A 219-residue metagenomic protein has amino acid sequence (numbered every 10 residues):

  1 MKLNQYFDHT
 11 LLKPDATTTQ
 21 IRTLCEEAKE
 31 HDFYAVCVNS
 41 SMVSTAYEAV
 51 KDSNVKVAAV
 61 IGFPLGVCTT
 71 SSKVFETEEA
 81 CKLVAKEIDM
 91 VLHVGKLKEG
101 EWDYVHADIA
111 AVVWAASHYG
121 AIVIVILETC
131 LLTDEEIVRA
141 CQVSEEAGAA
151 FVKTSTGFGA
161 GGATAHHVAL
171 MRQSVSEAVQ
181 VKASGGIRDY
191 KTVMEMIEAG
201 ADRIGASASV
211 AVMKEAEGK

Functional and structural regions predicted by a protein language model:
M1-H31, A35, S41-E48, D52-V60 (+3 more regions): Alpha/beta enzyme core
G66: A charged helix-plus-loop insertion that forms the helical arch/lid used to bind and gate nucleic-acid substrates
S184: Short hydrophobic "strand-cap" motifs at the C-terminus of beta-strands
